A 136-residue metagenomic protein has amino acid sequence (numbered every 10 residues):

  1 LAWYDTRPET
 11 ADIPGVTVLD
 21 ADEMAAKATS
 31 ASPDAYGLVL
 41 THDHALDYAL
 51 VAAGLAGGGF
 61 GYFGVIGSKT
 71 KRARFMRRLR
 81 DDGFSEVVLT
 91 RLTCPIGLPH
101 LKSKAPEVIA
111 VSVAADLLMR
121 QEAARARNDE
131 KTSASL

Functional and structural regions predicted by a protein language model:
L1-G15: NAD(P)-binding Rossmann-fold cofactor-contacting core
T6, T41-D43, P95-I96: Fold-independent oxyanion-binding glycine-rich loops and adjacent beta-strand/coil segments at enzyme active sites
D12, A31, S85-V88: Short, structurally constrained coil/turn elements that cap an alpha-helix or connect an alpha-helix to the following
V18-D81, A110, A114: Phosphate-bearing ligand-interacting subdomains that bind or position ATP/ADP/UDP/GDP/NAD(P) or nucleotide-linked
F60, I66-L136: Adenosine-phosphate binding glycine-rich loop
